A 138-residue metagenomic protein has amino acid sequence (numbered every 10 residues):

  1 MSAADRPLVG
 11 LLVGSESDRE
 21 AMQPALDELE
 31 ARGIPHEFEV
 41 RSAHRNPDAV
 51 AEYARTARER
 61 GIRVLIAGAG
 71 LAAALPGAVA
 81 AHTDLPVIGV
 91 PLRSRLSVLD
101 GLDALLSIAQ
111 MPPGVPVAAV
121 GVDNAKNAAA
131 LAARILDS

Functional and structural regions predicted by a protein language model:
S2-D5, T56-E59, A80-H82, V98 (+1 more regions): Solvent-exposed alpha-helices and their adjacent loops that cap or buttress functional pockets in soluble metabolic
R6-R45: Glycine-rich phosphate/diphosphate-binding loop of Rossmann-like nucleotide-binding domains
L8, P86-P91, V115-P116: Proline-centered loop/turn at the N-terminus of a beta-strand
V13-E20, P24, V98-S138: C-terminal binding/interaction regions
E16, R41-A43, G70-L71, L92-L96 (+1 more regions): Short, ordered loop/turn segments at secondary-structure junctions
P24-A31, A54-R55, A81-D84, R134-L136: Short, solvent-exposed amphipathic alpha-helical segments in soluble enzyme and RNA/protein-processing domains
F38-R60: N-terminal beta-loop-helix "entrance" segment that forms/cooperates in small-molecule cofactor or anionic ligand
Y53-L92: Glycine-rich phosphate-binding loop
